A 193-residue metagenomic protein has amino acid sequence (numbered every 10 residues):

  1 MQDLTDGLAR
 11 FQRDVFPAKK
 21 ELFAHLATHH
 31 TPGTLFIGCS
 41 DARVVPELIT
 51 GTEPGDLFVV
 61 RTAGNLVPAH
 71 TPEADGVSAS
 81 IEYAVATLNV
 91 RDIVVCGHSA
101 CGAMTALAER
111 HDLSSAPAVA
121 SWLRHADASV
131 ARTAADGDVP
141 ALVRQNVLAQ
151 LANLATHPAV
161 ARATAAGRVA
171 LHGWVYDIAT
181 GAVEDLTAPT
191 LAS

Functional and structural regions predicted by a protein language model:
M1-P32, N65-R91, G102-S193: Divalent-metal-activated hydrolytic enzyme cores
A18, F36, T52-P54: Short hydrophobic/aromatic-rich motifs at helix boundaries and adjacent loops
A27-V45: N-terminal low-complexity or amphipathic/hydrophobic leaders
G33-F36, D56-F58, R91-V94: Structural motif
I37-C39, R61, V94-H98, H172-D177: Short beta-strand segments
D41-R43, S99-A103: Gly/Ser/Thr-rich loops at beta-strand to alpha-helix junctions that form or flank small-molecule/cofactor-binding
R43-T62: Catalytic core of membrane glycerolipid acyltransferases/transacylases, capturing the structured, soluble-facing
